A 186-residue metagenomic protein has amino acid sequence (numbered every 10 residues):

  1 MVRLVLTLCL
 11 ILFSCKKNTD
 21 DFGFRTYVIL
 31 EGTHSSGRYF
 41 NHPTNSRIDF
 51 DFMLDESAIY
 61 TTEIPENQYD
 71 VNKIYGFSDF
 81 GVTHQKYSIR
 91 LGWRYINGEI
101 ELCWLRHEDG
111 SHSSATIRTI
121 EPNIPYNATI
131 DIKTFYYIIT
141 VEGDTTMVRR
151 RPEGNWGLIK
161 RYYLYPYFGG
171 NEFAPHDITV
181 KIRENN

Functional and structural regions predicted by a protein language model:
M1-T7: Sec-dependent signal peptide recognition, specifically the positively charged N-region followed immediately by
L12-S14: C-terminal motif of bacterial Sec signal peptides marking the signal peptidase cleavage site
K16-N18: Bacterial signal peptide processing site
D21-E101: Secretory/extracellular carbohydrate-interaction modules and structurally similar beta-sandwich "look-alikes"
F50, I124-I139: Short tryptophan-centered beta-strand motifs in secreted/extracellular beta-sheet-rich domains of glycan-recognition
L102-N127: Short, aromatic/His-centered strand-loop micro-motif at the edge of beta-sheets
R150-K181: Flexible glycan-contacting loops in extracellular carbohydrate-active proteins
